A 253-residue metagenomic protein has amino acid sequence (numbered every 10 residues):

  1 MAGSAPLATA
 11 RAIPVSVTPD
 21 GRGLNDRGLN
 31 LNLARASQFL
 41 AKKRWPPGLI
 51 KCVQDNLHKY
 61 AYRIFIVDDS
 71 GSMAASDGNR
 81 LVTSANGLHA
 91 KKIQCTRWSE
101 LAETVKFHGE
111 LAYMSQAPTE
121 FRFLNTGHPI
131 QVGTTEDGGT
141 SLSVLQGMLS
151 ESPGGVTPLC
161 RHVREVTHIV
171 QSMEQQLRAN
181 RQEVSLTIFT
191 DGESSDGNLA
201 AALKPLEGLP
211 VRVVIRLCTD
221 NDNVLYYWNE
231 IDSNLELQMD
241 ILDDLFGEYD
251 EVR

Functional and structural regions predicted by a protein language model:
G3-D26, I50-Y60, N221, Y226-R253: P/S/T/G-enriched low-complexity
I13-A90: Acidic, polar low-complexity linker/tail segments
C52-L57, E110-S115, H168-N180, K204-P205: Surface-exposed acidic, glycine-flexible loop patches that form ligand/cofactor-binding and adhesion interfaces
L57-E136, S185-F189: Von Willebrand factor
H58-A61, T96, M114-T119, G154 (+5 more regions): Eukaryote-biased feature marking scaffold/signaling PDZ-domain proteins and nuclear chromatin regulators
A74-S76, E110-R122, V132-G133, Q175-A179 (+5 more regions): Intrinsically disordered, low-complexity regions enriched in proline, serine, glycine and charged residues
D77, G154-T157, G192-L235, L242: VWA/integrin I-like adhesion module and closely mimicked acidic/polar interface patches used
P129-E183, S194-D196, C218-Y226: Von Willebrand factor
